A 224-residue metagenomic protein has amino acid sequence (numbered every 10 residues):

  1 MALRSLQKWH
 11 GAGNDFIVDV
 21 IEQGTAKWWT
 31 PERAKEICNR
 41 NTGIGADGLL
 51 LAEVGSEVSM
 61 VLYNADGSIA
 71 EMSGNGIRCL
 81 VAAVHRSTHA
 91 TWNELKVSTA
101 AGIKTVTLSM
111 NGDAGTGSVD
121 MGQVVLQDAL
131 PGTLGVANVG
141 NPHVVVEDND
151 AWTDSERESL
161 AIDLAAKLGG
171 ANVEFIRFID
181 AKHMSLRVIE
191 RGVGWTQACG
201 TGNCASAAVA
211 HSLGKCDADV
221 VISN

Functional and structural regions predicted by a protein language model:
M1-D113, V144-N224: A glycine-rich beta-to-alpha transition motif near the start of alpha/beta enzyme domains, typified by
T116-G117: Charged C-terminal helix
D120-T133, S155-S159: Active-site glycine-rich loop that binds ribose-phosphate moieties when present
